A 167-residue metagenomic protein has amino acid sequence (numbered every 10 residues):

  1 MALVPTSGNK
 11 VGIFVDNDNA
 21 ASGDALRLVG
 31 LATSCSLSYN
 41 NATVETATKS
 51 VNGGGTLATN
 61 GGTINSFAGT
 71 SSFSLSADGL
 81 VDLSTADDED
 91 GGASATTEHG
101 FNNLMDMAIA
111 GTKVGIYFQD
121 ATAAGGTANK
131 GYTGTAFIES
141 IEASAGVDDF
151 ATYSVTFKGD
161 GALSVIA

Functional and structural regions predicted by a protein language model:
M1, K10, F14-D18, I109-A121: Short, compositionally biased strand/turn segments that nucleate or flank brief secondary-structure elements
M1-T6, T63-T70, T97-K113: Short, surface-exposed loop and linker segments with low hydrophobicity and enrichment for Pro/Ser/Thr
A2-L83, G131-A151: Solvent-exposed edge beta-strands and adjacent loop segments that serve as assembly or binding interfaces
S76-D78, G115-Y117, T156-K158: Residues within well-ordered beta-strands of beta-sheet-rich folds
V81, E89-T135: Short, acidic/charged, Gly/Pro-enriched secondary-structure junctions
F118-D120, E142, G161: Short leucine-rich amphipathic alpha-helical surface patches
A151-I166: Short solvent-exposed strand/turn elements
